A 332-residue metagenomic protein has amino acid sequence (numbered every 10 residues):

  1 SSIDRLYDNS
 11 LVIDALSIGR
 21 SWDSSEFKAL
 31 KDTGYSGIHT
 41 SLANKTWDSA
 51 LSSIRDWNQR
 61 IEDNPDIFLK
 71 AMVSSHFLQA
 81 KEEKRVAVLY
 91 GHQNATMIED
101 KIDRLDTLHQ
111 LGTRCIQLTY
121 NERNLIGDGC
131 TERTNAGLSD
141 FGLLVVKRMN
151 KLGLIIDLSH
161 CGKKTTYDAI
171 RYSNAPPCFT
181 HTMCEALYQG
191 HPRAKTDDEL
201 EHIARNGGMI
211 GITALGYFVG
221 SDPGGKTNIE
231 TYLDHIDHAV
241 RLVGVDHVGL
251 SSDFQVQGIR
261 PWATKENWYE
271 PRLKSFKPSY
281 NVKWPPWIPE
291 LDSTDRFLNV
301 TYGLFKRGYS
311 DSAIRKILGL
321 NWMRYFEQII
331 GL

Functional and structural regions predicted by a protein language model:
S1-N135, Q189-L332: N-terminal hydrophobic targeting/anchoring segments and the immediately downstream early-domain regions of hydrolases
M97-E99, Q110-R193: Divalent metal-binding pocket/active-site signature
